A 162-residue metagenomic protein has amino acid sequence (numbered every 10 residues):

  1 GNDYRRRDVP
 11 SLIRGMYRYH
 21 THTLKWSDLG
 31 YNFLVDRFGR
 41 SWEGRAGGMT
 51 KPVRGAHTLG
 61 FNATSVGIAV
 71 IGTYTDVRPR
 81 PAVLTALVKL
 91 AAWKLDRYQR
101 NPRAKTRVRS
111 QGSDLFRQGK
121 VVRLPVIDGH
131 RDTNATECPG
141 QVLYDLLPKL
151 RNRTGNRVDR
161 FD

Functional and structural regions predicted by a protein language model:
G1-T50: Short, conserved "active-site rim" segments that organize catalytic pockets and cofactor/ligand binding
G30, D36-A56, G60-D162: Basic/polar, cationic surfaces and motifs that engage anionic cell-wall and phosphate/carboxylate ligands
